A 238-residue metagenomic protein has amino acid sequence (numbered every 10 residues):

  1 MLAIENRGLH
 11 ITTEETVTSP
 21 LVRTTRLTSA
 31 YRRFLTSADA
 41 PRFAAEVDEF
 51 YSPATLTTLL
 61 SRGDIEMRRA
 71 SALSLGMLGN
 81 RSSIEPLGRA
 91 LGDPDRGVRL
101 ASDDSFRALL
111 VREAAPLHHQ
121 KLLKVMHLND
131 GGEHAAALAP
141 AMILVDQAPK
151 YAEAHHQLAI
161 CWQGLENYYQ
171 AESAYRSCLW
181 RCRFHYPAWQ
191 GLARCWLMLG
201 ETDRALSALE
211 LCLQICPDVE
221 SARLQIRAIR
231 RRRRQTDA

Functional and structural regions predicted by a protein language model:
I11-T25, E46-S61, N80-G92, A114-L123 (+3 more regions): Amphipathic alpha-helical scaffolding segments comprising HEAT/armadillo-like alpha-solenoid repeats
S61, G92, V111, I143-D146 (+2 more regions): Conserved structural position within tetratricopeptide repeats
I65, H118, A152-E153, Y186-P187 (+1 more regions): Helix-start (N-cap) detector for alpha-helical repeat units in TPR-like alpha-solenoids, especially tetratricopeptide
